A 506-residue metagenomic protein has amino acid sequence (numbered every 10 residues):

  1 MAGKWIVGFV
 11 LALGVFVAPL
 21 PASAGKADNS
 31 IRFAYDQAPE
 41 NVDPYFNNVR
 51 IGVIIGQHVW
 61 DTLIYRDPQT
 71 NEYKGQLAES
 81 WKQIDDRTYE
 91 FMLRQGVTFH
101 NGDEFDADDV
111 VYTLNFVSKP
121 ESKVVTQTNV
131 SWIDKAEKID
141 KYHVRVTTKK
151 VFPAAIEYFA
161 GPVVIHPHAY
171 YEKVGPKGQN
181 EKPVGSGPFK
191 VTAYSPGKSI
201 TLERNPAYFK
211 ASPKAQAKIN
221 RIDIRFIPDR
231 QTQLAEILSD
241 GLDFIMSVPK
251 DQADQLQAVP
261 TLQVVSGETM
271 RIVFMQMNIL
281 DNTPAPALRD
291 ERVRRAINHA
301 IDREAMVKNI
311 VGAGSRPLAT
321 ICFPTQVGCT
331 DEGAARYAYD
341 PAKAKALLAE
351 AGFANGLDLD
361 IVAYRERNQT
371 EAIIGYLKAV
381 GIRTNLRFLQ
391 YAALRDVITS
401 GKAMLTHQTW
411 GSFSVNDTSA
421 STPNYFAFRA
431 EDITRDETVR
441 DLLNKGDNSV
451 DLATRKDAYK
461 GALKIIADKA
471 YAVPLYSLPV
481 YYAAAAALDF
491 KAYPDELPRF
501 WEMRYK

Functional and structural regions predicted by a protein language model:
I31, S195, S199-I200, R204 (+4 more regions): Detector for C-terminal structural segments
A34-D85, N115, V184: N-terminal lobe/hinge region of extracytoplasmic solute-binding protein
D67-P68, E72, A160-A217, R221-D223 (+3 more regions): Gly/Pro-rich hinge or "lid" segments in bacterial periplasmic/extracellular proteins
E79-K123, I139, R145-T147, E236 (+1 more regions): Aromatic- and charge-enriched surface segment that lines or borders ligand/interaction sites
K82, Q127-A169, A193-S195: Surface-exposed binding/hinge segments that line and control ligand-binding clefts or catalytic entry sites
D106-N115, K141-T147, G187-P188, Q216-R221 (+4 more regions): Alpha-helical secondary-structure segments
F189, P284, S315-E350, N368: Structural transition elements
A207-Q255, R383-N385: Ligand-site clamp/hinge motif
